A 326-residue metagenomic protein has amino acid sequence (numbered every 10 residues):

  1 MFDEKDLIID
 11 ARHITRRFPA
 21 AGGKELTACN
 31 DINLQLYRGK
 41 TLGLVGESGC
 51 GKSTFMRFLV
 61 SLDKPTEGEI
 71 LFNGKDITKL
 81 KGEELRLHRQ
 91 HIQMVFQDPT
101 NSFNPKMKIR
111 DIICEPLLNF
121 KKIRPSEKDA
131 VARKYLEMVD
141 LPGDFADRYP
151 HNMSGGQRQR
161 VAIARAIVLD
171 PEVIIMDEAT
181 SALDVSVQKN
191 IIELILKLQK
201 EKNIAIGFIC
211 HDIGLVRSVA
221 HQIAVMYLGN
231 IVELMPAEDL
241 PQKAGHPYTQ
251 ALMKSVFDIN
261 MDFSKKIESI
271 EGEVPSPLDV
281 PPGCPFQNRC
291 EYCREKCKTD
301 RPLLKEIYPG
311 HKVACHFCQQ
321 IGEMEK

Functional and structural regions predicted by a protein language model:
F2, E25, P236-K326: Charged, flexible cofactor/metal-binding loops and thiol motifs
V60: Helix-to-loop junction immediately C-terminal to a conserved catalytic motif
G68-D76: Conserved ABC transporter NBD signature motif
D76, S126-D144, Q250-K254: Conserved ABC ATPase "signature" region
V168-E172: A short, proline-enriched helix->beta-strand linker immediately N-terminal to the Walker B motif in ABC-type P-loop
A179, L183, V187-K265: P-loop NTP-binding/switch modules centered on Walker-like glycine-rich loops
